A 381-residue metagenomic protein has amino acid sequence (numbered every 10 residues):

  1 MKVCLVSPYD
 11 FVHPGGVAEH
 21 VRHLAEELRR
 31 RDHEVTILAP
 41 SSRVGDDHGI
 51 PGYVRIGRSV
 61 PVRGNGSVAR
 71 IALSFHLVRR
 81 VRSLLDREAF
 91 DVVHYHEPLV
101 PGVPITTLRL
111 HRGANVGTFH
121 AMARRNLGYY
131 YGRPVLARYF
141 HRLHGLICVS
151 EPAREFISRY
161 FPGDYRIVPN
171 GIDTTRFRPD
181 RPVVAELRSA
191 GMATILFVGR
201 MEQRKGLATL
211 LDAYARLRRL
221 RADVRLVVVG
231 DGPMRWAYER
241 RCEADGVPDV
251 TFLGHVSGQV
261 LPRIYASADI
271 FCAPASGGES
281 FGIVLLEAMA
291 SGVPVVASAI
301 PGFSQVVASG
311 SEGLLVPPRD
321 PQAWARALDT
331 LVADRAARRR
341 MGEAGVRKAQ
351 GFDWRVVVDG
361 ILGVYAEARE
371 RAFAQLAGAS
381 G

Functional and structural regions predicted by a protein language model:
C4, L187-Y214, V227: Conserved donor-binding/catalytic core segment of Leloir-type glycosyltransferases
S7-P14, R22, E26-F75: N-terminal strand-loop element at the rim of the active site of nucleotide-sugar-dependent glycosyltransferases
S41, P152, G171: Carbohydrate-associated surface elements
L127, E155, I172-L187, R263: Acidic anion/phosphate-binding donor-loop and adjacent secondary structure in glycosyltransferase catalytic cores
E239-V256: Nucleotide-activated donor-binding/catalytic signature segment of Leloir-type glycosyltransferases, i.e., the conserved
H255-V256, R263-A268, I361: Short alpha-helical donor nucleotide-sugar binding micro-motif in glycosyltransferases
P294-A297: Short hydrophobic beta-strand element within catalytic cores of glycosyltransferases and related nucleotide-activated
S309-G310, L314-P321, T330-R335: Conserved acidic donor-binding segment of nucleotide-sugar-dependent glycosyltransferases
